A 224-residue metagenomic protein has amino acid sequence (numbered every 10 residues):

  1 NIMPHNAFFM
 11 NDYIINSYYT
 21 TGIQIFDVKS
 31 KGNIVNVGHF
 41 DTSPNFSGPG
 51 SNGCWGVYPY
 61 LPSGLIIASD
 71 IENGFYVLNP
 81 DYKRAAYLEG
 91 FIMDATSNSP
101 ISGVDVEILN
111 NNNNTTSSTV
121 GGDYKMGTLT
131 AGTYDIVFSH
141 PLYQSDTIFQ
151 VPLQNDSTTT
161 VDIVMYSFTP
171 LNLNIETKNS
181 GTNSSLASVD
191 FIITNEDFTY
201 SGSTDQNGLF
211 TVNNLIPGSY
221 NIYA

Functional and structural regions predicted by a protein language model:
N1-T96: Feature marking well-ordered beta-strand scaffolds used for ligand recognition
F91-S102, N174-A187: Structural motif
S99-S102, I108-T128, S185, N195-T211: Short, acidic Ser/Thr/Gly-rich low-complexity loop/linker segments typical of extracellular and cell-surface proteins
V104-I108, I136, V189-T194, I222: Hydrophobic beta-strand segments
V120, T130-A131, N155, Q206 (+1 more regions): Surface-exposed loops/turns
A131-L142, I216-A224: A short, solvent-exposed beta-strand micro-motif common in secreted/extracellular proteins
P141-D162, P217: Structured interaction patches on ligand/partner-binding surfaces of diverse proteins
V161-L171: Conserved "repeat-terminator" motif of extracellular CCP/Sushi domains
